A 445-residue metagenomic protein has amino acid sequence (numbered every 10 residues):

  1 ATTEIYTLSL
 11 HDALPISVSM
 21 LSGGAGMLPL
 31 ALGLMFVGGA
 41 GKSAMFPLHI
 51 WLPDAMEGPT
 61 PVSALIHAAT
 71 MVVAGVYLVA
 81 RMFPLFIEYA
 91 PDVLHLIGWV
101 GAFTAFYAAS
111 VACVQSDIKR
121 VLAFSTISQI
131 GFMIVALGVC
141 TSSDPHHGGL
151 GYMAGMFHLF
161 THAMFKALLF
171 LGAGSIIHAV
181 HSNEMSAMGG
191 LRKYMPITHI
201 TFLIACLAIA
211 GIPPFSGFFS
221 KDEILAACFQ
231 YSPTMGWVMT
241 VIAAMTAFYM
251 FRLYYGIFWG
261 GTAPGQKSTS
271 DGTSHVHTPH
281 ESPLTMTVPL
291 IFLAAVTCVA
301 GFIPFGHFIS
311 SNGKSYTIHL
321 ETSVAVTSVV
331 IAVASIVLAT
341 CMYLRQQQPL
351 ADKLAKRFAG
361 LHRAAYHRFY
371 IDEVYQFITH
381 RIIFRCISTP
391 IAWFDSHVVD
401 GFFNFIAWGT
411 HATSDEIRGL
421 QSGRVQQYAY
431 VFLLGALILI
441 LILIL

Functional and structural regions predicted by a protein language model:
A1-L8: Short, exposed "boundary/linker" segments that immediately precede the start of a downstream structural module
S9-Q266, S270-D271, H275-V276, F302: Hydrophobic transmembrane alpha-helices and their helix-loop junctions in integral membrane proteins
F36, L78, F202-L203, L290-A300 (+2 more regions): Hydrophobic alpha-helical transmembrane segments of multi-pass integral membrane proteins
K166-L168, A244-L253, A332-D352: Hydrophobic alpha-helical membrane-embedded segments
K193-T201, H280-A294, Q427-V431: Alpha-helical transmembrane segments and their helix-start/interface "positive-inside/aromatic belt" motifs in integral
A205-I209, P289-P304, R368, I383-P390: Hydrophobic alpha-helical membrane-insertion segments
P279-L338: Hard-cation-handling environments
G306-V326, C341-L445: Aromatic-capped, Gly/Pro-kinked transmembrane alpha-helices
